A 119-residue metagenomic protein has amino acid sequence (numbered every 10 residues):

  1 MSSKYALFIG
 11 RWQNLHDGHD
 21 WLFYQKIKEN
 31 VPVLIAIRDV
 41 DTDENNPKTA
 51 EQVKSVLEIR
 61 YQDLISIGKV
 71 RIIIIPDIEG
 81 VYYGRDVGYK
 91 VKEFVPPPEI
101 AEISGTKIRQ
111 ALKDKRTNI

Functional and structural regions predicted by a protein language model:
M1-I119: Nucleotidyltransferase catalytic core that binds NTPs
